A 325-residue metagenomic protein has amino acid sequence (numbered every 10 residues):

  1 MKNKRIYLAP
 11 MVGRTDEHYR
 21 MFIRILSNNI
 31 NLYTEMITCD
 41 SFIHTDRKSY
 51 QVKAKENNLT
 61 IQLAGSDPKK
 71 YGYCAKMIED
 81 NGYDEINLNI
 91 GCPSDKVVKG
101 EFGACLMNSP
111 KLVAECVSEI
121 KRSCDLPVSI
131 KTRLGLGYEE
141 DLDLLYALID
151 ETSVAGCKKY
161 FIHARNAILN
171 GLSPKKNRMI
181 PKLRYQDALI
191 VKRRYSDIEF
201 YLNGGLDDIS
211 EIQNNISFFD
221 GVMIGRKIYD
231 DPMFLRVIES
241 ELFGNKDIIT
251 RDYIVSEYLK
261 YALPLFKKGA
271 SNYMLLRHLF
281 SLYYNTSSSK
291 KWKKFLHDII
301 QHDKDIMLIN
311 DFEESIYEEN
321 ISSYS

Functional and structural regions predicted by a protein language model:
M1-S325: Flavin-dependent oxidoreductase catalytic cores
